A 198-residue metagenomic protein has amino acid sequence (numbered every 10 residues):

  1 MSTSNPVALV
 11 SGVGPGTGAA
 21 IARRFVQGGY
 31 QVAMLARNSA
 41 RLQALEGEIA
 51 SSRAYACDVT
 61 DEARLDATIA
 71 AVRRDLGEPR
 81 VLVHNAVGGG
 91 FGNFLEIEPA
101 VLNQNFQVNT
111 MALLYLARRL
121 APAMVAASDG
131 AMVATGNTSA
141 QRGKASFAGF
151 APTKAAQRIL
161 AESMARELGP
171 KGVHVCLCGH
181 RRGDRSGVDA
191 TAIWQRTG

Functional and structural regions predicted by a protein language model:
P6, E78-P79, M124-N137, P170-V173: Active-site loop of short-chain dehydrogenase/reductase
G14-P15: Conserved glycine-rich cofactor-binding loop
Y30-A44: Conserved glycine-rich Rossmann-like NAD(P)H-binding loop of the short-chain dehydrogenase/reductase
A56-A67, P99: The beta1-alpha1 cofactor-binding region of Rossmann-like NAD(H)/NADP(H)-dependent oxidoreductases
N85-F91: Conserved NAD(P)H cofactor-binding loop of Rossmann-fold oxidoreductase domains
N93-F94, V101-F106: Substrate-binding pocket helix/loop in short-chain dehydrogenase/reductase
A131-A156, E162, R166-G169, D184: Catalytic loop of short-chain dehydrogenase/reductase
